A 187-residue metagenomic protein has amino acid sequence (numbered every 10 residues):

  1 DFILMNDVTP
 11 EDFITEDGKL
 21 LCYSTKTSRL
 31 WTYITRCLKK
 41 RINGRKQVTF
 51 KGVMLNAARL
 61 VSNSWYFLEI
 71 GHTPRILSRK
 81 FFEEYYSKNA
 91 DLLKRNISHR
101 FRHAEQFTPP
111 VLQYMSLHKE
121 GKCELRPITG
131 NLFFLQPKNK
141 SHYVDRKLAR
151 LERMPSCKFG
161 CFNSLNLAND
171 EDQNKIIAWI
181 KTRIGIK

Functional and structural regions predicted by a protein language model:
D1-I3, Q113: Generic structural signal marking isolated hydrophobic packing positions within regular secondary structure
I3-I14: Acidic donor-binding/catalytic loop of UDP-sugar-dependent glycosyltransferases, especially processive GT2
D12-I14, G18, Y23, L30-W31 (+3 more regions): Generic marker of "main functional regions" within proteins
I14, L20-R100, A104: Long, charge-rich alpha-helical interaction segments
K19-S24, F133, P137: Solvent-exposed, non-transmembrane amphipathic alpha-helical segments
W65-K187: A glycosyltransferase accessory/donor-loop signature
